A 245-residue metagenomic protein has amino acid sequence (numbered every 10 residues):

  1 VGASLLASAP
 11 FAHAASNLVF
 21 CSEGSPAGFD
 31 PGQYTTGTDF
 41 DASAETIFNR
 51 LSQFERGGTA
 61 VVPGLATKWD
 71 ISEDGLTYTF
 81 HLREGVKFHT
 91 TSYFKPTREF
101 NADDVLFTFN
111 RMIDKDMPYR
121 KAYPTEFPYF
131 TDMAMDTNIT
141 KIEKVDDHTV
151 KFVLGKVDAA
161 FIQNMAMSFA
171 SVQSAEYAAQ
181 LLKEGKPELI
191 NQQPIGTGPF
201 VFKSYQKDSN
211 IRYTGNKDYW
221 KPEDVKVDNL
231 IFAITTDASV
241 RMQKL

Functional and structural regions predicted by a protein language model:
V1-P10: N-terminal export signals
A15-S25, T67, T77-F80, V105-T108 (+4 more regions): Short, well-ordered beta-strand elements
C21-D74, N110, M117, I195-T197: N-terminal lobe/hinge region of extracytoplasmic solute-binding protein
Y34-T35, K87-P96, N138-T140, I190 (+1 more regions): Second-shell loop/turn segments in exported
S43-I47, V61, L65, Y78 (+6 more regions): Stable alpha-helical elements in mature extracytoplasmic
E55-R56, D136-T137, D147-H148, V153 (+3 more regions): Gly/Pro-rich hinge or "lid" segments in bacterial periplasmic/extracellular proteins
T67-Y119, K151, R241-K244: Aromatic- and charge-enriched surface segment that lines or borders ligand/interaction sites
H81, E99, D103-L106, I113-A178: Surface-exposed binding/hinge segments that line and control ligand-binding clefts or catalytic entry sites
